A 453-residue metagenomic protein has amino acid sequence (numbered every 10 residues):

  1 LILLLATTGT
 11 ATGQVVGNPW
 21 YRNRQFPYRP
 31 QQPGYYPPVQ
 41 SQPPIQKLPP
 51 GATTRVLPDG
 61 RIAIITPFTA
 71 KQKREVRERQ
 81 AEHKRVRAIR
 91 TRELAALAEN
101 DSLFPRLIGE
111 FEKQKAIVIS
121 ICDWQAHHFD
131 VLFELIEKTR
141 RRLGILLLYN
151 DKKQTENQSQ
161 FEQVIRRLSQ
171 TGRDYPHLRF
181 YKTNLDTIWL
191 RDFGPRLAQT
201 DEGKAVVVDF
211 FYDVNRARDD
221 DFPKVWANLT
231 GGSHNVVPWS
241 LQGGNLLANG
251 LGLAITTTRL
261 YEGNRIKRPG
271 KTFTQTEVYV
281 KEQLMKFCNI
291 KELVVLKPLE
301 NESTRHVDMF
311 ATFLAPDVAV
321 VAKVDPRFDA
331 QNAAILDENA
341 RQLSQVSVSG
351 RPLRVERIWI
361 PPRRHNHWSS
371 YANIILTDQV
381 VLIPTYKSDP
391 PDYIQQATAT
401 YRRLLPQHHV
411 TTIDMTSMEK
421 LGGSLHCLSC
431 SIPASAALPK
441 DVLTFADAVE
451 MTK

Functional and structural regions predicted by a protein language model:
G17-V39: Intrinsically disordered, low-complexity/prion-like regions enriched in G, Y, P, Q
P44-K453: The feature marks the mature, well-folded catalytic cores of soluble enzymes
